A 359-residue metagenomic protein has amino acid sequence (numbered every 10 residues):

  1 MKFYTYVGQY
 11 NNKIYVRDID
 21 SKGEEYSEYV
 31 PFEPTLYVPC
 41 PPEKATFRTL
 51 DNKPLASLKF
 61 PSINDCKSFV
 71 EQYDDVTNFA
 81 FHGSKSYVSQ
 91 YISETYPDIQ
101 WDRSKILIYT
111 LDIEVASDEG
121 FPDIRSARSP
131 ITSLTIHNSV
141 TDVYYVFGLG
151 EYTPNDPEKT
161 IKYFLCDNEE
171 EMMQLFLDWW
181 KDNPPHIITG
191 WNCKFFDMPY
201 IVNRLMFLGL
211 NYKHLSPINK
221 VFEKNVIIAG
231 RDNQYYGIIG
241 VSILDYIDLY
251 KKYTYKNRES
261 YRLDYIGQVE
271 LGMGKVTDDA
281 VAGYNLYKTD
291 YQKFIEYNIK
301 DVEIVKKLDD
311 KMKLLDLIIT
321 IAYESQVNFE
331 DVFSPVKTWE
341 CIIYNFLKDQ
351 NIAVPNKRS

Functional and structural regions predicted by a protein language model:
F3-L50, Y91-I187, R358-S359: Conserved RNase H-like, two-metal-ion catalytic cores of nucleic-acid enzymes
T49-S104: Non-catalytic propeptide/linker segments at domain boundaries
Q100-G120, L210-Y212, I218-Y236, I343-S359: Extended, Lys/Arg-enriched charged tracts that mediate electrostatic binding to polyanionic substrates
E119, F195-Y200: Short catalytic/ligand-binding loop motif for oxyanion handling, primarily in non-cytosolic enzymes, centered on
I124-R128, P199-N211, V336-T338: Short secondary-structure boundary/capping segments
Y144-V146, P154-Y163, D167, P184 (+2 more regions): Active-site-proximal helix-loop-helix substrate-binding element of RNase H-like nuclease domains
P185-C193, I321: Short glycine-rich phosphate-binding loop at a beta-alpha junction
Y284-S359: Common nucleic-acid-contacting/processivity interface regions adjacent to the catalytic cores of nucleic-acid enzymes
